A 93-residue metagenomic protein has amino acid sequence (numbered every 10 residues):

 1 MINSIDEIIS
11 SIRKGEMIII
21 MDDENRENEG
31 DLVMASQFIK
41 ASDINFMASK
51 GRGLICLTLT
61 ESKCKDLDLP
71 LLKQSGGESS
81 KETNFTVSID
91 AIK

Functional and structural regions predicted by a protein language model:
M1-K93: Catalytic domains of riboflavin
